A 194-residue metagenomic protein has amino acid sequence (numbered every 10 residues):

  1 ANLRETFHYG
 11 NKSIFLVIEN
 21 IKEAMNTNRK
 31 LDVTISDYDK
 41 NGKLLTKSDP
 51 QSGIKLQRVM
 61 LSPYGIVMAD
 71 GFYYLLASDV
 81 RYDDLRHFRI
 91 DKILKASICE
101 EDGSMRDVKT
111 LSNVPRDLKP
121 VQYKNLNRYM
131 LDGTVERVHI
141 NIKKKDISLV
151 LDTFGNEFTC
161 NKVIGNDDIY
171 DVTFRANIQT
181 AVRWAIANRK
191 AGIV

Functional and structural regions predicted by a protein language model:
A1-L44, P50: Bulky hydrophobic/aromatic content
L44-K55, D79-D83: Short aromatic-glycine motifs in intrinsically disordered, low-complexity regions
P63-G65: Short, surface-exposed charged micro-motifs
M68, S78, V163-G165: Generic beta-strand structural signal
F72-L76: Short aromatic-glycine-enriched beta-strand elements
Y82-P120: Flexible linker/loop signature enriched in Pro/Ser/Thr and Pro/Gly
R116-V194: Polybasic (Lys/Arg-rich)
